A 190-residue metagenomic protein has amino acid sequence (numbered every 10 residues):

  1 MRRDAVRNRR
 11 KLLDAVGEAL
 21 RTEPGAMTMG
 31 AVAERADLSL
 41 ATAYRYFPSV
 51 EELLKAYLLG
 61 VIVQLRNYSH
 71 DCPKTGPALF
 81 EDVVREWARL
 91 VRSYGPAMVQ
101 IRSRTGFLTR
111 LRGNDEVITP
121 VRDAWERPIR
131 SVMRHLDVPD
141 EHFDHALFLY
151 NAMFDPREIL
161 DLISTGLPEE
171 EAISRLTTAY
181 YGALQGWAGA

Functional and structural regions predicted by a protein language model:
M1-R35, E52-K55: Basic, helix-initiating cap at the start of DNA-binding domains
K11, A15-T22, Q64-C72, L79 (+1 more regions): Solvent-exposed, amphipathic alpha-helical segments
D37-F47: Short hydrophobic/aromatic patch on the recognition helix
L53-V61, M98-I101, V117, V121: Alpha-helical DNA-contacting segments of helix-turn-helix folds
R66, D82, T109-D140, D144-F148 (+2 more regions): Amphipathic alpha-helical packing segments from all-alpha helical-bundle domains
S69-P96: Hydrophobic alpha-helical connector segments
R89, D123, R127-V138, I159-A190: C-terminal peripheral helix-coil segments that are non-catalytic and often amphipathic
V91-R112, R157-I163: Amphipathic alpha-helical segments used for helix-helix packing
